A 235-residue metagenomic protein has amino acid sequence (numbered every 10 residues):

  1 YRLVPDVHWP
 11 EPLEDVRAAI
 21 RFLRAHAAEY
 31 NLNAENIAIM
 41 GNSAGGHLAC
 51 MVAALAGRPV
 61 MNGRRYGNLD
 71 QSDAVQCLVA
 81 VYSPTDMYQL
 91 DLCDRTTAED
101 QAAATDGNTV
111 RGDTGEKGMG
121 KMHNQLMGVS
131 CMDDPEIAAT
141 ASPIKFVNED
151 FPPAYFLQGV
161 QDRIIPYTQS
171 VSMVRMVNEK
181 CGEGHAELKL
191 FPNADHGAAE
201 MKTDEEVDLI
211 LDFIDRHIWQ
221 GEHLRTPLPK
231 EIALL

Functional and structural regions predicted by a protein language model:
Y1-L235: Alpha/beta-hydrolase superfamily serine-hydrolase fold, recognizing
